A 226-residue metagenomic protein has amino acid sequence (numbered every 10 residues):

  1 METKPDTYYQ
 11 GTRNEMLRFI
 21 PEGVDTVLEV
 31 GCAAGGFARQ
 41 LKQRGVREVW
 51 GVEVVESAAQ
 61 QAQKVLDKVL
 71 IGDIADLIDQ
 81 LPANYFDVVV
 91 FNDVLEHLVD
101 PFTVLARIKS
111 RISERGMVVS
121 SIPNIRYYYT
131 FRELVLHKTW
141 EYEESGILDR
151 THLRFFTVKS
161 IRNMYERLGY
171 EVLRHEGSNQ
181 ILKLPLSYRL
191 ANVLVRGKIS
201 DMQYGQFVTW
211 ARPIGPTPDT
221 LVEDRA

Functional and structural regions predicted by a protein language model:
M1-N84, V88, F102-L105, H137 (+3 more regions): Conserved N-terminal segment of class I S-adenosyl-L-methionine
A75, L95, R126: Adenine-nucleotide cofactor-binding loop residues
V88-V94: A short beta-strand submotif of the Rossmann-like class I SAM-dependent methyltransferase core that lines
V99-T103, T130: Short N-terminal helix/helix-N-cap motif within the alpha/beta-hydrolase-1
T103-M117: A short glycine-rich, Lys/Arg-flanked "PGG" loop and its adjoining helix->strand segment in the class I
V119-E141: Conserved class I S-adenosyl-L-methionine
E144-S160: Acceptor-substrate binding/catalytic loop of class I
I161-E176: A SAM-dependent methyltransferase catalytic signature shared across enzymes that methylate proteins
